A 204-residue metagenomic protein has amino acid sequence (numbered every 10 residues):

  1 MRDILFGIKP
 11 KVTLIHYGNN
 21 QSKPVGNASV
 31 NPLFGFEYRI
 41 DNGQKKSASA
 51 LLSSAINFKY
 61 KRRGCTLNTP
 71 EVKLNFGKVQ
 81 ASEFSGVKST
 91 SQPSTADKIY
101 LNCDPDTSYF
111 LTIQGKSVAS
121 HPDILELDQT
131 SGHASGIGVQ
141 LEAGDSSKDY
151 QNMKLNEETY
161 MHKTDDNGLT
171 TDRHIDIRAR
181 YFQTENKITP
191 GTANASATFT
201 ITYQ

Functional and structural regions predicted by a protein language model:
M1-Q204: Mature extracellular/passenger domains of Gram-negative fimbrial/pilin and adhesin proteins
